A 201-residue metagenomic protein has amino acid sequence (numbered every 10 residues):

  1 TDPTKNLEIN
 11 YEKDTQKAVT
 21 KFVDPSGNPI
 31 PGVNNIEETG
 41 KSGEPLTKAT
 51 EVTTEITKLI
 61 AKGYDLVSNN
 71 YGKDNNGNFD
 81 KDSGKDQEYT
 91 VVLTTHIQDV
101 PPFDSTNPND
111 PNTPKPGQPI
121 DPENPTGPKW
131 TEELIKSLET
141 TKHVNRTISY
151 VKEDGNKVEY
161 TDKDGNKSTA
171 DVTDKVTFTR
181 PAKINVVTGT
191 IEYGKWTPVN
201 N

Functional and structural regions predicted by a protein language model:
T1, T50-D82, I191-N201: Surface-exposed interfaces of beta-sheet-rich extracellular modules
T1-F22, N78-N145, S149-V151: Conserved "repeat-terminator" motif of extracellular CCP/Sushi domains
D2-T4, E38-A49, D82-D86, G117 (+5 more regions): Solvent-exposed, conformationally flexible loop/turn segments
K21-I30, I148-Y160: Structural motif
F22-V23, T39, K73, T113 (+3 more regions): Hydrophobic alpha-helical segments, especially N-terminal targeting/anchoring helices
D24, E44, K152, I184-V186 (+1 more regions): Acidic/polar residues at beta-strand termini and the immediately following turn/coil
I30-G40, S68-D74, P102-N107, E159-T177: Short, tandemly repeated low-complexity microdomains enriched for cysteine and small residues
K157-G165, K183-N185, G189-Y193, T197: Mature extracytoplasmic or otherwise solvent-exposed domains
